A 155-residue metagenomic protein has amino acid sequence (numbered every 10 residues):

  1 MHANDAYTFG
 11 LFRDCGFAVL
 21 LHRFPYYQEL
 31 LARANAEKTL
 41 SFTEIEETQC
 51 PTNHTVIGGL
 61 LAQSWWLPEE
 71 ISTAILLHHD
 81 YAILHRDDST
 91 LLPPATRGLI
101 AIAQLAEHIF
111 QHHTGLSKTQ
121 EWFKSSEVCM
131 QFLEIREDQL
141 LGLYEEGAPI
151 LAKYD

Functional and structural regions predicted by a protein language model:
M1-D155: Metal-dependent nucleotide-binding catalytic modules
